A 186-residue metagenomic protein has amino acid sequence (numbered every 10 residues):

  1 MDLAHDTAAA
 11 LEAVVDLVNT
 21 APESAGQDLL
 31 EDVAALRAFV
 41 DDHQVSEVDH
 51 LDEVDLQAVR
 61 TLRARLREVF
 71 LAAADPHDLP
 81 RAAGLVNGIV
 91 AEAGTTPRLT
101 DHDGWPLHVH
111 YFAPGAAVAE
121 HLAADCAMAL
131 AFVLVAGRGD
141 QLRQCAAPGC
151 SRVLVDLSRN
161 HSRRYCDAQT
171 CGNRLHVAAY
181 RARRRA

Functional and structural regions predicted by a protein language model:
M1-Q144, S151-R152: Short helix-coil boundary/hinge micro-motifs
L122-R181, R185-A186: BZIP DNA-binding basic region
